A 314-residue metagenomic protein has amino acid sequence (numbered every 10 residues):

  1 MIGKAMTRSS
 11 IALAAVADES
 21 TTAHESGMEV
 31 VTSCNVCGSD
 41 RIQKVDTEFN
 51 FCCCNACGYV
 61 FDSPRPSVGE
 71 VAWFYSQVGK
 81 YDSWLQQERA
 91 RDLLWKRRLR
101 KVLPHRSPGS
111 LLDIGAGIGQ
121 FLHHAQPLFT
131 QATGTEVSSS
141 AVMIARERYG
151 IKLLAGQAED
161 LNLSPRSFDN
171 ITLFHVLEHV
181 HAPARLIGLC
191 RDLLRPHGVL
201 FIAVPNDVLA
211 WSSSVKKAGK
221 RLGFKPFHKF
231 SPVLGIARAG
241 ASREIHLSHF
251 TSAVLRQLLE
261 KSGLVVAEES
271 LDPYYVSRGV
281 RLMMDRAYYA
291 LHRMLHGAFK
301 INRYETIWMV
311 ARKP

Functional and structural regions predicted by a protein language model:
I2-F174, P183-I187, S252-A253, E269-M284 (+3 more regions): Conserved N-terminal segment of class I S-adenosyl-L-methionine
L128, R148, P196-H197, S262: Structured helix-beta-strand junction loops
E159, H181-D192, V199-R312: S-adenosyl-L-methionine-dependent methyltransferase catalytic module, highlighting the catalytic core
L177: Conserved SAM-binding site of S-adenosyl-L-methionine-dependent methyltransferases, i.e., the hydrophobic residues
